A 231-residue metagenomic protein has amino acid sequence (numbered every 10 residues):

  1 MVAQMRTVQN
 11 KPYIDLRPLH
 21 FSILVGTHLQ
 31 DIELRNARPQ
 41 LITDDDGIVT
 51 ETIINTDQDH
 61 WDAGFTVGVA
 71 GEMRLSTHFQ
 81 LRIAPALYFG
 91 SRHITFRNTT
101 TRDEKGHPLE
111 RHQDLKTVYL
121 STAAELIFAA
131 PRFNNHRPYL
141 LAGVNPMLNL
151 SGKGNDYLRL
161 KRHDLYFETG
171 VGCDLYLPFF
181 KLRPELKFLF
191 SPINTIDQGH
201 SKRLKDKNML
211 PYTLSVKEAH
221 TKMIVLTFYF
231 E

Functional and structural regions predicted by a protein language model:
V2-G64, M223-V225, Y229-E231: Short glycine/proline- and aromatic-enriched beta-strand/turn motifs that initiate or cap beta-hairpins
V8, R162, L175-E231: Predominantly the C-terminal beta-signal and adjacent terminal strand-loop region of outer-membrane beta-barrel
P12-Y13, G68-E72, E125-A129, G172-D174 (+1 more regions): Transmembrane beta-barrel domains of outer membrane proteins
L16, R74-H78, P131-N135, Y176-F180 (+1 more regions): Outer-membrane beta-barrel channels and translocator barrels
R17-L19, W61-F65, K116-T122, H136 (+2 more regions): Residues that define the transmembrane beta-barrel architecture of outer-membrane proteins
L19-V25, L81-P85, L120-T122, P138-V144 (+3 more regions): Transmembrane beta-strands of outer-membrane beta-barrel proteins
T27-D31, L87-S91, F128-A130, V144-L150 (+3 more regions): Transmembrane beta-strands of outer-membrane beta-barrel pores
R35-Q58, G90-V118, L150-L160, I196-V216: Flexible, solvent-exposed loop segments that connect beta-strands
